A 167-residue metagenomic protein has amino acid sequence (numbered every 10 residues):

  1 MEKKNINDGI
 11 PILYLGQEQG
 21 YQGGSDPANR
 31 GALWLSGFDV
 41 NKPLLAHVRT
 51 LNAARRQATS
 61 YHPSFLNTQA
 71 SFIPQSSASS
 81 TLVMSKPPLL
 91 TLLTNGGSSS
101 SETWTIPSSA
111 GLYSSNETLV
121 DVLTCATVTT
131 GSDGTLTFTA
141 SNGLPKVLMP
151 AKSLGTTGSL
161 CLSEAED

Functional and structural regions predicted by a protein language model:
M1-K42: Aromatic/acidic polysaccharide-binding cleft in carbohydrate-active enzymes
N5, G24, N52, R56 (+2 more regions): Hydrophobic alpha-helix feature that most strongly marks membrane-spanning transmembrane helices and their immediate
G16, L51, L119: Hydrophobic, well-ordered secondary-structure elements that form the walls of internal hydrophobic environments
E18-Q22, P88, N95-S99, S153-G155: Short, solvent-exposed loop/turn segments at secondary-structure junctions
L35-A78: Aromatic- and carboxylate-lined catalytic core of secreted/periplasmic carbohydrate-active enzymes
S71-L112, L148: Carbohydrate-binding surface patches
P87-L89, T129-D167: C-terminal beta-strand-rich structural cap/linker in extracellular carbohydrate-active enzymes
S108-C125: Solvent-exposed beta-hairpin/edge-strand motifs
